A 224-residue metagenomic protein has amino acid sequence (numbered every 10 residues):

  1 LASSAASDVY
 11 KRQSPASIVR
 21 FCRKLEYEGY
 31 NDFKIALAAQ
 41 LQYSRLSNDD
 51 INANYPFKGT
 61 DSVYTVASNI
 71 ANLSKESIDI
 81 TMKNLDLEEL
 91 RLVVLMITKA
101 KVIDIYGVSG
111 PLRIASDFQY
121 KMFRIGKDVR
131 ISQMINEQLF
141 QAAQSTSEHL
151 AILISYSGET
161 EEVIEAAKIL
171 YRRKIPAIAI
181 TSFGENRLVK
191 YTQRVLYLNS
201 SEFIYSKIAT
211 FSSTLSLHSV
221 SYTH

Functional and structural regions predicted by a protein language model:
L1-A6, Y10: Single conserved hydrophobic/aromatic residue that forms the stacking wall/gate of nucleotide- or nucleobase-binding
R12-Q13, S17-E88: HTH-adjacent hinge/linker in prokaryotic transcriptional regulators
S74, S216-V220: Short, hydrophobic-biased amphipathic alpha-helical segments
E89-A100: Glycine-rich phosphate/diphosphate-binding loops that line cofactor/substrate pockets in enzymes
T98-S216: Glycine-rich phosphate-binding loops that contact phosphosugars or nucleotide phosphates
T223: Conserved adenylation A10 loop of the ANL superfamily
